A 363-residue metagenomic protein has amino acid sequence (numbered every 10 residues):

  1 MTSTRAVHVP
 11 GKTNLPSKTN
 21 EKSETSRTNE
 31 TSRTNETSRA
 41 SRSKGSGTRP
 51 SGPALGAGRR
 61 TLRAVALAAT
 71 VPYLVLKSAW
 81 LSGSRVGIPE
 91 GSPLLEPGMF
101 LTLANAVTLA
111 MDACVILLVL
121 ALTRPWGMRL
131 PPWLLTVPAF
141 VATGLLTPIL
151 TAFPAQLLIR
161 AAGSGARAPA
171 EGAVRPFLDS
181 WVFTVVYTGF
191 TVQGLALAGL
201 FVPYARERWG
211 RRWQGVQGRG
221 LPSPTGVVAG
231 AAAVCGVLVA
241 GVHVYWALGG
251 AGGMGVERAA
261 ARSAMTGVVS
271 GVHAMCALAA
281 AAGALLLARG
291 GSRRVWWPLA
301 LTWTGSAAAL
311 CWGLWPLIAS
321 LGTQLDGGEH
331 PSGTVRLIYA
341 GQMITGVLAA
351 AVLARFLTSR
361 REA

Functional and structural regions predicted by a protein language model:
T2-G11, G52-L55, R59-P89, P93-P97 (+3 more regions): Transmembrane-helix bundle segments that line or gate the permeation/cavity pathway in multi-pass membrane proteins
R5-N14, R39-R59, E207-V227, A363: Membrane-interfacial, low-structure loops and terminal tails that flank and connect transmembrane helices in multi-pass
T13-S41: Long, intrinsically disordered low-complexity tandem-repeat segments
A66-A79, V141-A152, Y187-A196, P224-L248 (+2 more regions): Alpha-helical transmembrane segments of multi-pass integral membrane proteins
L74-A79, A240-G250, V268-A363: C-terminal transmembrane-bundle signature of multipass membrane proteins, characterized by strong activation on
K77-T108, A152-T188, H243-V272, W315-Q342: Membrane interfacial helix motifs at helix-loop boundaries and amphipathic/re-entrant anchors
V107-L118, V186-A205, V272-A284, A340-R355: Hydrophobic cores of alpha-helical transmembrane segments in multi-pass inner/ER membrane proteins, independent
T123-M128, A198-G220, A284-W297, L353-A363: Cytosolic juxtamembrane helix at the C-terminal end of the final transmembrane segment
